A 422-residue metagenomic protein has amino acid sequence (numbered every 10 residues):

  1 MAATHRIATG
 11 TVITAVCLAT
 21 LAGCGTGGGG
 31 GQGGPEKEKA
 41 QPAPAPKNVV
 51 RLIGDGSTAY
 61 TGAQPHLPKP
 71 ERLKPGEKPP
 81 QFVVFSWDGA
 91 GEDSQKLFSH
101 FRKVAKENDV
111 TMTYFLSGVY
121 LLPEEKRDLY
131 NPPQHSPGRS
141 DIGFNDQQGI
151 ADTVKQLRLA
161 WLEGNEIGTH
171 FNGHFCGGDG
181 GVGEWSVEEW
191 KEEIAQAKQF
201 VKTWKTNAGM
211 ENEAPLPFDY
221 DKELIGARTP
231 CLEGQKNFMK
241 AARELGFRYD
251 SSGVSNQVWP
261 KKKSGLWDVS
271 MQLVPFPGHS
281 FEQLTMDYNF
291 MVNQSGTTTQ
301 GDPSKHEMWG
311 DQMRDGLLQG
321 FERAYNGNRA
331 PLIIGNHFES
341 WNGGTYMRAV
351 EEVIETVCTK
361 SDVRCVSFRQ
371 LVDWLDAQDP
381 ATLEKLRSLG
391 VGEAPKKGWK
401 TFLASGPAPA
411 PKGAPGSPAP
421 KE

Functional and structural regions predicted by a protein language model:
M1-V12: Bacterial N-terminal signal peptides that target proteins for export
T11-A22: Bacterial N-terminal signal peptides
L21-P42: C-terminal region of N-terminal signal peptides and the immediate post-cleavage residues of exported proteins
P44-T58, N131-Q147, E213-N328, D379-R387 (+3 more regions): Active-site-adjacent pocket scaffolds in enzyme catalytic domains
V49-E166, G173-G177, F200, W204-K240 (+4 more regions): Active-site beta->alpha N-cap acidic-glycine motif
G56-G62, H66-L67, Y249-K261, L318-E422: C-terminal domain-boundary segment and adjacent tail
L97-S99, D146-V154, W190-A195, G310-Q319 (+1 more regions): Well-ordered, non-membrane alpha-helical segments in soluble/globular domains
G178-Q196: Active-site cleft segment of glycoside hydrolase catalytic domains centered on the general acid/base Glu
